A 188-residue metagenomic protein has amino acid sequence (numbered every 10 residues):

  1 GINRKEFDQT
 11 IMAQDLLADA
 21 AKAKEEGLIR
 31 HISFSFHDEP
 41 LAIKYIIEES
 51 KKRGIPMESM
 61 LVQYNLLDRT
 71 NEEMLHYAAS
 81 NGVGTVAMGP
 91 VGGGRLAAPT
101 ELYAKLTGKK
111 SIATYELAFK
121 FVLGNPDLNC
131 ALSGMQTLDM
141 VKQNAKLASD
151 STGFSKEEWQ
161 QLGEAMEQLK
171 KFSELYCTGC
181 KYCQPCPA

Functional and structural regions predicted by a protein language model:
G1-A87, V91, A98, Y103-A104 (+2 more regions): Glycine/proline-rich, positively charged, aromatic-decorated active-site loop/lid region on the catalytic face
K22, K51-G54, E73-A188: Structured C-terminal cap/extension of enzyme domains
